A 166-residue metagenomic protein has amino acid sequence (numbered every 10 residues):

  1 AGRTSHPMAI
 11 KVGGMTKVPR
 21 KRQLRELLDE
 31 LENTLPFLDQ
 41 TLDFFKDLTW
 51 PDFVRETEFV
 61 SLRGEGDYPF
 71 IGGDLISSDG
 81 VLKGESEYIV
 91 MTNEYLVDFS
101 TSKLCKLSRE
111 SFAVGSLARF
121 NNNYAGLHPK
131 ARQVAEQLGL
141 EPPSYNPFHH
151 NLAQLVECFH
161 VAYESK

Functional and structural regions predicted by a protein language model:
A1-K166: Active-site bordering "gate/hinge" segments that shape substrate access to catalytic or cofactor-binding pockets
